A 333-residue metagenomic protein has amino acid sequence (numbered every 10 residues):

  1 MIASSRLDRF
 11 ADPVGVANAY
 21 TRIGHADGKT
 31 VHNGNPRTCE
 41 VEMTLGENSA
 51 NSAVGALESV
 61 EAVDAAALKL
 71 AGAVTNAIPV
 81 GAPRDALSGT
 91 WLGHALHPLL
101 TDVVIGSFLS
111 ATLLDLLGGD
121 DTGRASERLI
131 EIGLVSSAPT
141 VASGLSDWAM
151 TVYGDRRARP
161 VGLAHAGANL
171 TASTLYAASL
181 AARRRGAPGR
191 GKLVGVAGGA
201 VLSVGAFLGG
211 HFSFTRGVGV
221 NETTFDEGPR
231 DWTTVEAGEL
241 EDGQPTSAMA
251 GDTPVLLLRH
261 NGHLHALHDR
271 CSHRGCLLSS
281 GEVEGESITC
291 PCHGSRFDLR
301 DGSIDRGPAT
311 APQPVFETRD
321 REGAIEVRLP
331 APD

Functional and structural regions predicted by a protein language model:
M1-L7, D12-D333: Short amphipathic, positively biased membrane-proximal segments that drive organelle/inner-membrane targeting
